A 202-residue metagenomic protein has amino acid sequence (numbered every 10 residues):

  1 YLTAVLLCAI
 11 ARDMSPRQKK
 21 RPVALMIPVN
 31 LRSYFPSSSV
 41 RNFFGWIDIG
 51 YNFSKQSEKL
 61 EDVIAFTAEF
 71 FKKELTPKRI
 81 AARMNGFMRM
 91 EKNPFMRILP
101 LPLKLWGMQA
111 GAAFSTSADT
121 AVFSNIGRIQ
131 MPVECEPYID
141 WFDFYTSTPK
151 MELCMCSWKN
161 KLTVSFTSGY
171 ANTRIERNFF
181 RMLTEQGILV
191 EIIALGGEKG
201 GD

Functional and structural regions predicted by a protein language model:
L2-I10: Short amphipathic alpha-helical segments
S15-D202: Acyl-thioester-dependent acyl-group transfer interface
